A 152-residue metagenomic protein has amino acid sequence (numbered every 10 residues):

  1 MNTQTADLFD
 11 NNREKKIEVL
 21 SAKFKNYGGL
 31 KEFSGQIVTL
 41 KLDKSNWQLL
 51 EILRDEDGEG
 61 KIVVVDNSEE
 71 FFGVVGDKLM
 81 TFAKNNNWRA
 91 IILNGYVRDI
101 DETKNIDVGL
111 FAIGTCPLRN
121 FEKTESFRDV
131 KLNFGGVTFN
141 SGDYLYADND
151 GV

Functional and structural regions predicted by a protein language model:
M1-S141: Feature captures the catalytic cores and cofactor-binding loops of soluble hydro-lyases/lyases that act on carboxylate
Y144-V152: Mixed-charge, glycine-accented linear interaction segment located at domain edges/termini
